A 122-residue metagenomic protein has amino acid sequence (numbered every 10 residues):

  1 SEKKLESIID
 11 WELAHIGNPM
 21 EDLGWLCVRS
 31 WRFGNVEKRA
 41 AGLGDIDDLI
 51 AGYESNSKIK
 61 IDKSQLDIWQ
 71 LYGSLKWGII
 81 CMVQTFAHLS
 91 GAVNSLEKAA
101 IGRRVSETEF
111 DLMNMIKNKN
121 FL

Functional and structural regions predicted by a protein language model:
S1-E21, W25: Active-site acidic catalytic loop and adjacent metal/ATP-binding pocket of ATP-dependent phosphoryl transfer enzymes
E2-E6, K58-I61, I116-L122: Conserved NTP-binding catalytic cores of kinases and kinase-like/nucleotidyltransferase enzymes across multiple kinase
I8, N18, Y72, V105-E107: Residue-level recognition of hydrophobic positions within alpha-helical transmembrane segments
H15, K38-A41, E97-A100, R104: Pocket-edge positions in alpha/beta enzyme catalytic cores
M20-K58, Y72-S90: Active-site activation/catalytic loop segments of kinase-like enzymes and analogous catalytic loops in related
V36-E37, K63-Q65, G91-E97: Short, surface-exposed loop/turn segments at secondary-structure junctions
K60-Y72: All-alpha amphipathic helical-bundle segments outside canonical DNA-binding/catalytic cores that form hydrophobic
S90, S95-L122: Regulatory N- and C-terminal appendages and interdomain linkers associated with kinase/kinase-like NTP transferase
